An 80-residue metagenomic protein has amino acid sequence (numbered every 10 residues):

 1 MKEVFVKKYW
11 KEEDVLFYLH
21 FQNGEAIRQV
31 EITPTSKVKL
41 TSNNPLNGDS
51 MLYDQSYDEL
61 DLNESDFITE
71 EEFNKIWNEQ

Functional and structural regions predicted by a protein language model:
M1-L16: Negatively charged, low-complexity tracts enriched in Asp/Glu with abundant Ser/Thr
K2-E3, R28-V30: Extended, charge-biased low-complexity segments that typically form long amphipathic alpha-helices/coiled-coils
V15-N23, V30: Broad, structure-driven detector of short, well-ordered beta-strand segments within folded domains
G24-A26, K37: Short, charged/polar surface micro-motifs in flexible loops or helix N-caps
A26-R28, E64: A generic secondary-structure signal marking the coil-to-beta-strand transition
E31-E59: Acidic, low-complexity, intrinsically disordered interaction modules
Q55-Q80: Short, compact, well-ordered microdomains
